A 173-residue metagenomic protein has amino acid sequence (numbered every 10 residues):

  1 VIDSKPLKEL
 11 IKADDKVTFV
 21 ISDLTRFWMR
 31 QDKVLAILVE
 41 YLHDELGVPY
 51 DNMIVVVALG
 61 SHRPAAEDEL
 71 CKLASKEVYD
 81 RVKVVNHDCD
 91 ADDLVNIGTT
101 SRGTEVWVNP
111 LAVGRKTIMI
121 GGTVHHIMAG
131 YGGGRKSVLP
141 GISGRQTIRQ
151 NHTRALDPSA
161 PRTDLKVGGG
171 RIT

Functional and structural regions predicted by a protein language model:
I2-K5, I37-Y41, T100-L111: Short alpha-helical segments and helix-capping/turn motifs at coil-helix boundaries
I2-V20, L46-Y50: Glycine-rich phosphate/diphosphate-binding loops that line cofactor/substrate pockets in enzymes
K16, N52-I54, K116: Residues at the starts of beta-strands that form the adenosine-phosphate
F19, V55-V57, M119: Structural beta-sheet core signal
F27-V48: Histidine-anchored nucleotide/phosphate-binding helix
P49-S61: Short internal beta-strands
E67-Y79: Short, aromatic/basic amphipathic alpha-helical patches
V78-T173: Conserved, well-structured core segments that form the ligand-binding/active-site neighborhood of functional domains
